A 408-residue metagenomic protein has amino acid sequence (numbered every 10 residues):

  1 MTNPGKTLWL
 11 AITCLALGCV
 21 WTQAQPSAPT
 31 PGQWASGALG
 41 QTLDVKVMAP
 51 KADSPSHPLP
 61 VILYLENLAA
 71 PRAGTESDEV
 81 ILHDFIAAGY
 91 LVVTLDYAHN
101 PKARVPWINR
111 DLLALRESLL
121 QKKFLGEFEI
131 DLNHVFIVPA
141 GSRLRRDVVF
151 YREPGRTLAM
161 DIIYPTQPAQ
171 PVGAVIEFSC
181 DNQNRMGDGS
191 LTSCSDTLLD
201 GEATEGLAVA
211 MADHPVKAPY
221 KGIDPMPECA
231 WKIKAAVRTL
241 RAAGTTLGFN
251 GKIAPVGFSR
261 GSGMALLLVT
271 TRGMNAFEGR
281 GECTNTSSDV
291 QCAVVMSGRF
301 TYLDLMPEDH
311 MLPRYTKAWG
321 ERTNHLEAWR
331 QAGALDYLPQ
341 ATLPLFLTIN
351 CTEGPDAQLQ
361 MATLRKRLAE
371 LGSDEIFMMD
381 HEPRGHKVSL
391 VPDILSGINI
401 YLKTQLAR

Functional and structural regions predicted by a protein language model:
Q25-S56, V138-A169: N-terminal cap/lid segment of alpha/beta-hydrolase-fold proteins
D53-L59, L65-R104, P168-V172, F178-K221: Short substrate-entry loop that stabilizes the transition state in hydrolases
P71-G74, G141-D147, R152-G155, V269-M274 (+4 more regions): Mobile cap/lid helix-loop segments that gate and shape the active-site cleft of serine hydrolases
A103-G126, D224-G244: Alpha/beta-hydrolase active-site loop
E117-R143, R238-P307: Primarily recognizes the serine-hydrolase "nucleophile elbow" in alpha/beta-hydrolase and SGNH/GDSL folds
L132, T286-Q291, P339-L345, D374: Short, proline-enriched alpha-helix->beta-strand connector loops that line the catalytic pocket of alpha/beta-hydrolase
D161, F346-T348, A357-R408: C-terminal catalytic histidine-bearing segment of alpha/beta-hydrolase fold enzymes
C194-T197, A203, H310-N324, I349-F377: Active-site-adjacent alpha-helix of alpha/beta-hydrolase-fold enzymes
